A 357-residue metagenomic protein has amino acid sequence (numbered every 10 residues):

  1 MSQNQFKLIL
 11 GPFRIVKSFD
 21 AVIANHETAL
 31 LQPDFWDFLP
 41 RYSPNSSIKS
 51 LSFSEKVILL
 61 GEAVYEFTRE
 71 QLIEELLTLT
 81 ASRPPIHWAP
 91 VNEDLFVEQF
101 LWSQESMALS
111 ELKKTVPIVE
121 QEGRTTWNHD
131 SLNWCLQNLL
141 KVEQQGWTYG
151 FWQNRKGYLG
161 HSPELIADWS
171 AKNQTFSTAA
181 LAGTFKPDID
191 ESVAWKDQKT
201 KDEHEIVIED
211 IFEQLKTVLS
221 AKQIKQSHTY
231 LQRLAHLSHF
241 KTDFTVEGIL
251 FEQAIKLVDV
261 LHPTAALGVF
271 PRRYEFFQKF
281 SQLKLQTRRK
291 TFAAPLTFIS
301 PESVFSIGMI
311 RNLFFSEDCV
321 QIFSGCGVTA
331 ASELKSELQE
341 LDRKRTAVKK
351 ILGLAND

Functional and structural regions predicted by a protein language model:
M1-T28, D34-L39, S43-N45: An N-terminal JmjN-like helical accessory module and its immediate linker preceding a catalytic domain
N4-K7, G11, V119-D202, I206 (+1 more regions): An anion-binding catalytic pocket shared by soluble metabolic enzymes
K17, G61-D94, E98-L101, G123-R124 (+2 more regions): Contiguous alpha-helical scaffold segments within structured protein domains that host functional hotspots
L30-L31, F38, T148-F151, K290-T297: A short glycine-rich, hydrophobically flanked beta-strand micro-motif that places a catalytic Asp/Glu for divalent metal
S50-R69, V304-S316: Structural signature of FAD isoalloxazine-binding scaffolds in flavoprotein oxidoreductases
Q104-E120: Charged, compositionally biased non-catalytic regions
S110, A167, E209: Residue-level signal for inorganic ion chemistry
F251-D357: Conserved hydrophobic core element of enzyme catalytic domains
